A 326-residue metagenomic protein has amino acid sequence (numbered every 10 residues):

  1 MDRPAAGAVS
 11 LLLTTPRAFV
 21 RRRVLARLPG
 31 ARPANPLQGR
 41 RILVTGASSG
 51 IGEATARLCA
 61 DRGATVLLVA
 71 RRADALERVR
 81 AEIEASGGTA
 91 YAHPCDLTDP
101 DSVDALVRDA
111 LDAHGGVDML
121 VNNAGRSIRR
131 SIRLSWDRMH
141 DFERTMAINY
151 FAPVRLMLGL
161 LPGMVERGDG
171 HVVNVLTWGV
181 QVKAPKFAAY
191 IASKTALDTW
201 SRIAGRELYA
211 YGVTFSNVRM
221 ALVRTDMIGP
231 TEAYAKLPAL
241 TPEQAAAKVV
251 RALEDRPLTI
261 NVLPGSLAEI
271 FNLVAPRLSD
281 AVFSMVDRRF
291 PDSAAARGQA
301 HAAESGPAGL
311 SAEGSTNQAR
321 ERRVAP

Functional and structural regions predicted by a protein language model:
M1-Q38, A281-P326: Non-catalytic terminal and boundary segments that flank Rossmann-like NAD(P)-dependent oxidoreductase
S48-S49: Conserved glycine-rich cofactor-binding loop
R62-R78: Conserved glycine-rich Rossmann-like NAD(P)H-binding loop of the short-chain dehydrogenase/reductase
P94-L106, M139: The beta1-alpha1 cofactor-binding region of Rossmann-like NAD(H)/NADP(H)-dependent oxidoreductases
S127-E143, K186: Conserved mid-core segment of classical short-chain dehydrogenase/reductases
M157, S193: Active-site helix of classical SDR
N217, Y234-L273: C-terminal helical subdomain
